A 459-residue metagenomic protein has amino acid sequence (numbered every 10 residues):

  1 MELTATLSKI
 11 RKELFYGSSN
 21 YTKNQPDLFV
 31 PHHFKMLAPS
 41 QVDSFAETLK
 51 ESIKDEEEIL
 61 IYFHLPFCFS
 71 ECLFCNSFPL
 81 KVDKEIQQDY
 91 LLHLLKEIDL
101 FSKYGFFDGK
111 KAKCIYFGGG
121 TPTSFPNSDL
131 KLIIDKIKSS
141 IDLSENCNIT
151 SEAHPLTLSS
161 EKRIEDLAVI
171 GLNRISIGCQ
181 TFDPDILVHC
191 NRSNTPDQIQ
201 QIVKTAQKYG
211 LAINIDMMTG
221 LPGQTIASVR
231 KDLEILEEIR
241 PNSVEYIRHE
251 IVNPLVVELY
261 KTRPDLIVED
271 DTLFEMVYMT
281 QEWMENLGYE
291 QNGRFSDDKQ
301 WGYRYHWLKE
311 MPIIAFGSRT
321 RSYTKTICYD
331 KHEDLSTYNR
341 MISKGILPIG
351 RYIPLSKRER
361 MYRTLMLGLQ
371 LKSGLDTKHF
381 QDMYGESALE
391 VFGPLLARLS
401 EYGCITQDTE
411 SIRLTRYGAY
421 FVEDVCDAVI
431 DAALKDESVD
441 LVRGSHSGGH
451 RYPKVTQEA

Functional and structural regions predicted by a protein language model:
M1-I59, V442, G449-Q457: Flexible, acidic/Gly-rich N-terminal and inter-domain linker regions that tether and position cofactor-handling modules
E51, E58, V82-Y104, K113-E386 (+1 more regions): C-terminal scaffold of the Radical SAM
H64-P79: Local cysteine-cluster metal-coordination motifs and their immediate loop/turn environment, predominantly Fe-S cluster
F380, L395-Y402: Basic amphipathic alpha-helical segments that dock to polyanions
E386-R398: Short amphipathic alpha-helical interaction segments
S400-E410: A short, conserved structural fragment
S411-T415: Minor-groove-contacting beta-hairpin "wing" of winged helix-turn-helix DNA-binding domains
A419-A459: Short, amphipathic alpha-helical interaction segments positioned at domain boundaries
